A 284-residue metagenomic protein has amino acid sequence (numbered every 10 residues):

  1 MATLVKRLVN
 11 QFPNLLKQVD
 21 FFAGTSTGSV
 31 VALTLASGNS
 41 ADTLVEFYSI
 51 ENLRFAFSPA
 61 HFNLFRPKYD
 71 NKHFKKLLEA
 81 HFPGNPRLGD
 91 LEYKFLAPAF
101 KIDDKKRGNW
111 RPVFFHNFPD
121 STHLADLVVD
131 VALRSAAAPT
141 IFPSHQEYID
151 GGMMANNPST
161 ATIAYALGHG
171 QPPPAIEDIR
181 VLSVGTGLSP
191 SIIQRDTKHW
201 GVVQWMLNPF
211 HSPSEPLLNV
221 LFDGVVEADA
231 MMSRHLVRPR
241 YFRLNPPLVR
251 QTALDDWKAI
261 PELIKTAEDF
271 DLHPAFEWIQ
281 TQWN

Functional and structural regions predicted by a protein language model:
M1-N284: Conserved catalytic cores and adjacent C-terminal regulatory segments of lipid-metabolizing esterases/lipases
